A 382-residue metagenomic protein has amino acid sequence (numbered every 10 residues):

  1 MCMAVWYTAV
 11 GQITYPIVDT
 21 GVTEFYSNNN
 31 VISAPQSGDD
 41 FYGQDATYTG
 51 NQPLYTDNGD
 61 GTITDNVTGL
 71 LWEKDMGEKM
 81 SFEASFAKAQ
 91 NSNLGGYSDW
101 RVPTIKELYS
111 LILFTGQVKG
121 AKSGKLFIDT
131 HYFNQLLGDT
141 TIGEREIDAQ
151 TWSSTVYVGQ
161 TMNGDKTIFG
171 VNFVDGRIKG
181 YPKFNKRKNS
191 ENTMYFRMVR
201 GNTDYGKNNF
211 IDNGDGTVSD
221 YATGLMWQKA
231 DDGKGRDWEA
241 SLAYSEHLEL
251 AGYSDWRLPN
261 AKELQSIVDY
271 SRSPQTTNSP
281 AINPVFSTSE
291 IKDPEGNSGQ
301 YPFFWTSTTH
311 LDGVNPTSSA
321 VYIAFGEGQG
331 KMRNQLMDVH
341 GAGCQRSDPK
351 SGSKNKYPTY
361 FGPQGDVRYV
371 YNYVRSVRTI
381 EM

Functional and structural regions predicted by a protein language model:
M1-Q12: Sec-dependent, cleavable N-terminal signal peptides
V10-R101, I105-W256, K262-M382: Glycine-aromatic-enriched surface loops/turns that form tight recognition elements
